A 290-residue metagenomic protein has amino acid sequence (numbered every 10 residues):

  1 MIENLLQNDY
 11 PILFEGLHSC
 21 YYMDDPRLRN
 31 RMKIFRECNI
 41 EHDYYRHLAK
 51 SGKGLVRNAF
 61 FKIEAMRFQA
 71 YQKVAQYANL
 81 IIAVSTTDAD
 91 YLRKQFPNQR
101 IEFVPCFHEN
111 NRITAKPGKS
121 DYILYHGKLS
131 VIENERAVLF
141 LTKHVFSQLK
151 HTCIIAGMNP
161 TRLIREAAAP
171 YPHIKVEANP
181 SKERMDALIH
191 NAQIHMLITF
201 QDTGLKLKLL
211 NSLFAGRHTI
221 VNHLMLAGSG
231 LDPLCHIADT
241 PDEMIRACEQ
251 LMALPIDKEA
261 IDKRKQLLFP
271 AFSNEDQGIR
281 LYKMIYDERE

Functional and structural regions predicted by a protein language model:
I2-L6, E41-H42, V56-I81: Membrane-proximal helix-turn-helix segments that form the acceptor-binding/catalytic region of lipid-linked
I2-Y21, I34: Short N-terminal targeting/anchoring amphipathic segment
I12, L28-A49: Active-site proximal beta-strand in glycosyltransferases
R27-N30, K73-H108: Helix-loop-beta element that forms the nucleotide-linked donor phosphate-binding surface in glycosyltransferases
F103-P170, K175-H190, A238: Conserved catalytic-core segment of nucleotide-activated headgroup transferases in glycan assembly
I189-G204, A215-R217: Acidic donor-binding loop of glycosyltransferase active sites
K208-N222: Short hydrophobic beta-strand element within catalytic cores of glycosyltransferases and related nucleotide-activated
A253-D287: A charged, aromatic-enriched C-terminal amphipathic alpha-helix characteristic of glycosyltransferases across folds
